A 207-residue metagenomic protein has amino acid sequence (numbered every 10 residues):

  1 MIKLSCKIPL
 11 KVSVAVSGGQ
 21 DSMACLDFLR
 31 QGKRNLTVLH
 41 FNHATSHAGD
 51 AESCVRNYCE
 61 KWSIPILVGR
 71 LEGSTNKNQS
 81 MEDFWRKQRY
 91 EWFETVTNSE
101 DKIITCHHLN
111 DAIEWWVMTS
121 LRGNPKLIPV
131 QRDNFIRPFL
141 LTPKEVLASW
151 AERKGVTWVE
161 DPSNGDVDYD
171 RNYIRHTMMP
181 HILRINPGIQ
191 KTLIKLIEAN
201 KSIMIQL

Functional and structural regions predicted by a protein language model:
M1-H176: Core alpha/beta nucleotide-donor-binding catalytic domains of modification enzymes
Y169-L207: ATP/NTP-dependent adenylation/nucleotidyl-transfer catalytic domains that generate, transfer, or process NMP-activated
